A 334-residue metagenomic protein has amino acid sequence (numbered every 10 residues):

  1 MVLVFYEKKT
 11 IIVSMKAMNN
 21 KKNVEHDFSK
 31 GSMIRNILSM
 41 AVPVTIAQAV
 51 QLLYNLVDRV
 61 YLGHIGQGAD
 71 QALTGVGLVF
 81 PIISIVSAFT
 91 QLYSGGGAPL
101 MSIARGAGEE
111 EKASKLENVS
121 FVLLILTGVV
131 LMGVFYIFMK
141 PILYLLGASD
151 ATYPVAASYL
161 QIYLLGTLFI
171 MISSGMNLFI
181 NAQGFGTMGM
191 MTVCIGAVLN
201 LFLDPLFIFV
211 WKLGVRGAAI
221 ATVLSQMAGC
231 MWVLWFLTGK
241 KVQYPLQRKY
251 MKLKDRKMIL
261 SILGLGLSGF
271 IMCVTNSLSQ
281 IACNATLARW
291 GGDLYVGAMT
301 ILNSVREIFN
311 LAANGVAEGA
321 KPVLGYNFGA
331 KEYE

Functional and structural regions predicted by a protein language model:
M1-A41, M101-L168, K212-G266, L324-E334: Short alpha-helical transmembrane segments in multi-pass integral membrane proteins
R35-A98, S102, G264-L287: Signature of the first transmembrane helix
A41, T45, A49, L53 (+12 more regions): Generic alpha-helical transmembrane segments of integral inner-membrane proteins, especially permease/transport modules
A49, L53-L73, L143-D150, L206-L213 (+2 more regions): Helix-terminus/linker motif at the lipid-water interface of multi-pass membrane proteins
L73-G133, I170-G189, N284, A298-E334: Small-residue-rich hydrophobic transmembrane alpha-helices
L237, V242-N303: Acidic, glycine-rich loop-and-beta core segments that form the ion-binding/anion-interacting portion of active sites
